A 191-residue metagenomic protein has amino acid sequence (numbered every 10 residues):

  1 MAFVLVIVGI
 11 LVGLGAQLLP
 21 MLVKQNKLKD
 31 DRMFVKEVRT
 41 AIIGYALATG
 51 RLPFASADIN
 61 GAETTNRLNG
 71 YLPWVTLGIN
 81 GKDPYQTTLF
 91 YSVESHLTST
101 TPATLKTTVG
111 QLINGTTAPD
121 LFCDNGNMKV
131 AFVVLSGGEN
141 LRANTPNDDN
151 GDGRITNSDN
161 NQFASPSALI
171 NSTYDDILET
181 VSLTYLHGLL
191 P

Functional and structural regions predicted by a protein language model:
M1-L22: N-terminal single-pass transmembrane signal-anchor helix
A2, I10, N26-K29, P53 (+1 more regions): Alpha-helix capping and helix-loop boundary segments enriched in small/acidic/polar residues
L5, L14, D30, S56 (+1 more regions): Glycine-rich, histidine-containing beta strand-loop boundary motifs that form or position
P20-R51: Membrane-proximal N-terminal amphipathic helix
Q25-K29, T40, T87, L97-P191: Short, surface-exposed interaction loops/tails
F34, P73-W74, G126: Short, glycine/acidic-rich beta->alpha junctions
K36, G44-A46, G81, T88-S92 (+1 more regions): Structural recognition of the beta-strand scaffold that forms the well-ordered cores of secreted hydrolase catalytic
I42-G81, S95-V109, D148: Short, glycine/small-hydrophobic-rich surface segments
